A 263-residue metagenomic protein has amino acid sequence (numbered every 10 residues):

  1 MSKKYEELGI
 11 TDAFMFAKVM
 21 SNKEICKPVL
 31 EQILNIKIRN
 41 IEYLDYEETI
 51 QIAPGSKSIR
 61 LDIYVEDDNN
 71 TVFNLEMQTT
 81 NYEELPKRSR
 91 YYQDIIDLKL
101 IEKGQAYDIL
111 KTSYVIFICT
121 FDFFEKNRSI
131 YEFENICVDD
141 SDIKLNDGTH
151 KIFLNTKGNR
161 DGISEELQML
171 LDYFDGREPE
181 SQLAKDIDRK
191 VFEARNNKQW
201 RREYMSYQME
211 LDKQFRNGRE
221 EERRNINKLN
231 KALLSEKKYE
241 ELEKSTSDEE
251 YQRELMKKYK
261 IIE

Functional and structural regions predicted by a protein language model:
M1-H150, R160-G162, K213, N217 (+2 more regions): Accessory alpha/beta interaction modules
S2-E6, I10, F14, E66-D68 (+3 more regions): Short, charged alpha-helical interaction segments and adjacent helix-coil junctions
